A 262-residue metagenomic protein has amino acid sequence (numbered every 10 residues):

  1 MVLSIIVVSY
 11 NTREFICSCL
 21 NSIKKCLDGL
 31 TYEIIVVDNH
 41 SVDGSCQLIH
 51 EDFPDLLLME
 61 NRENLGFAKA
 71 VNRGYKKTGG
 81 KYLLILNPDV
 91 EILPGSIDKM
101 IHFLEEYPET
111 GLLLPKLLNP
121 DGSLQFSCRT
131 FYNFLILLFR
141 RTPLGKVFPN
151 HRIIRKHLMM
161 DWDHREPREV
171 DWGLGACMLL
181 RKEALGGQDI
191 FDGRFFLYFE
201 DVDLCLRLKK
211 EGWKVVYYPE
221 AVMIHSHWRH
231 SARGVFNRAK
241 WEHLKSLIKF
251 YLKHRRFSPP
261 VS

Functional and structural regions predicted by a protein language model:
N21-T31: Short, acidic, metal-binding catalytic loop of nucleotide-sugar glycosyltransferases
S22, D38-Q47, E63: A conserved acidic beta->alpha catalytic loop
E60-T78, K99: Glycine-rich, basic loop-to-helix element that forms the pyrophosphate-binding segment of sugar-nucleotide handling
L83: Short aromatic/hydrophobic "clamp" motif used to bind/position activated sugar donors
E91-S127: Conserved donor NDP-sugar-binding/catalytic core segment of glycosyltransferases
Y132-V170: Short, flexible, basic/aromatic active-site loop/helix in glycosyltransferases
D163-R165, D171-V222: A short, conserved alpha-helix in the catalytic core of glycosyltransferases
F199, D203-S262: Active-site-adjacent helix/loop segment of glycosyltransferases that harbors family-specific signature motifs
